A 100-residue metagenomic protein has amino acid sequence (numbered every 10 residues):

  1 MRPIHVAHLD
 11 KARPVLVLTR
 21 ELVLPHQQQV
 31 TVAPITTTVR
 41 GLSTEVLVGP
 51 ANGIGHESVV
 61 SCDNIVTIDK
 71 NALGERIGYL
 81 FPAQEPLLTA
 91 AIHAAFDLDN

Functional and structural regions predicted by a protein language model:
M1-N100: Conserved functional hotspots at enzyme active or ligand-binding sites that engage polyanionic ligands
